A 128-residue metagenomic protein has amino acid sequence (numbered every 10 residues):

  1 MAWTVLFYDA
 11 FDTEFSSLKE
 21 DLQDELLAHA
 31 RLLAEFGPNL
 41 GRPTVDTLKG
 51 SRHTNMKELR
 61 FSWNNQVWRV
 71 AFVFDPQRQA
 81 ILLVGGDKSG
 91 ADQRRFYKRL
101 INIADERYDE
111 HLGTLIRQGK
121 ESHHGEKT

Functional and structural regions predicted by a protein language model:
M1-V67, P76-A80, D87-T128: Basic, Lys/Arg-enriched alpha-helical interface segments
